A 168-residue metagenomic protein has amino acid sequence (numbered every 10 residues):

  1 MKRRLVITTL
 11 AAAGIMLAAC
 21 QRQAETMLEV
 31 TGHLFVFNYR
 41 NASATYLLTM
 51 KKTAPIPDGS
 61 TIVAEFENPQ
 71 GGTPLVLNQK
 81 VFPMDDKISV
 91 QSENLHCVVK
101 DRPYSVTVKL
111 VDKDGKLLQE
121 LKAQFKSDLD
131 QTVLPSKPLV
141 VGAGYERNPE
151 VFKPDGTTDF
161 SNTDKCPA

Functional and structural regions predicted by a protein language model:
M1-T9: Bacterial N-terminal signal peptides that target proteins for export
M16-A19: C-terminal motif of bacterial Sec signal peptides marking the signal peptidase cleavage site
Q21-Q23: Bacterial signal peptide processing site
T31-K52, P57: Contiguous beta-strand segments within globular domains
E65-T73, K113-G115: Change "in extracellular beta-sheet-rich domains … of secreted and cell-surface proteins" to "in beta-sheet-rich domains
G71-I88, A123-S127: Solvent-exposed serine/threonine-rich low-complexity stretches and specific carbohydrate-binding patches
M84-L121: Short, solvent-exposed, Trp/other aromatic-anchored flexible loops in extracytoplasmic proteins
K116-P167: Short beta-strand elements
